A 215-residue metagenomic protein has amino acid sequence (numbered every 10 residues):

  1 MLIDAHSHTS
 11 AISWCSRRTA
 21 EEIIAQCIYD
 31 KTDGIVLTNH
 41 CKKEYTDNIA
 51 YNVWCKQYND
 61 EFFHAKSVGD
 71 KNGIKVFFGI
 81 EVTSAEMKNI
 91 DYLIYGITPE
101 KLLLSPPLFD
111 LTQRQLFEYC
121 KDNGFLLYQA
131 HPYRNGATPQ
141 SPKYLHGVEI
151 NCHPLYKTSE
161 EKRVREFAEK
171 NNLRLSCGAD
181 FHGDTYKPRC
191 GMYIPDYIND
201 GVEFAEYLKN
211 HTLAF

Functional and structural regions predicted by a protein language model:
M1-A5, T9-S10, A20-A25, E86-K101 (+1 more regions): Charged catalytic cores and adjacent phosphate/nucleic-acid-binding surfaces used for phosphate/nucleic-acid chemistry
M1-I3, G34, L126: Structural motif
H6, T38-H40: Histidine-centered beta-alpha loop that forms part of the nucleotide-sugar donor binding/catalytic region in diverse
A11-C15: Short N-terminal binding/cap micro-motifs at the start of the first secondary-structure element
R18-T19, D60, L111, S159: Short, conserved clusters of charged catalytic residues that mark active-site and nucleotide-handling motifs
I23-T38: Catalytic domains of carbohydrate-active enzymes, especially glycoside hydrolases
K31, C41-P154, G201-F215: Extended substrate/RNA-proximal surfaces in nucleic-acid metabolism proteins
